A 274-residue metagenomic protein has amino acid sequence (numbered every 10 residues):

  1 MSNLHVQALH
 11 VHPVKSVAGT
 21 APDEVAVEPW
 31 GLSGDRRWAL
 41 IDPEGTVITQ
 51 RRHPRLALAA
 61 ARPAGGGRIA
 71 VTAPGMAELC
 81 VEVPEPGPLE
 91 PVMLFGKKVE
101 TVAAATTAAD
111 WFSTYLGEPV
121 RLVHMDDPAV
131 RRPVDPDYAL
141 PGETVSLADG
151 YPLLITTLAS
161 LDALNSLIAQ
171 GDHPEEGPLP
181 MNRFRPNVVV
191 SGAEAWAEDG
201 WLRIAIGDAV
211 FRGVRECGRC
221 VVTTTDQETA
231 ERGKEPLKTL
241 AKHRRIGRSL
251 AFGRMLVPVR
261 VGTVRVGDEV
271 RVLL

Functional and structural regions predicted by a protein language model:
M1-L274: Metal-cofactor-dependent catalytic cores
